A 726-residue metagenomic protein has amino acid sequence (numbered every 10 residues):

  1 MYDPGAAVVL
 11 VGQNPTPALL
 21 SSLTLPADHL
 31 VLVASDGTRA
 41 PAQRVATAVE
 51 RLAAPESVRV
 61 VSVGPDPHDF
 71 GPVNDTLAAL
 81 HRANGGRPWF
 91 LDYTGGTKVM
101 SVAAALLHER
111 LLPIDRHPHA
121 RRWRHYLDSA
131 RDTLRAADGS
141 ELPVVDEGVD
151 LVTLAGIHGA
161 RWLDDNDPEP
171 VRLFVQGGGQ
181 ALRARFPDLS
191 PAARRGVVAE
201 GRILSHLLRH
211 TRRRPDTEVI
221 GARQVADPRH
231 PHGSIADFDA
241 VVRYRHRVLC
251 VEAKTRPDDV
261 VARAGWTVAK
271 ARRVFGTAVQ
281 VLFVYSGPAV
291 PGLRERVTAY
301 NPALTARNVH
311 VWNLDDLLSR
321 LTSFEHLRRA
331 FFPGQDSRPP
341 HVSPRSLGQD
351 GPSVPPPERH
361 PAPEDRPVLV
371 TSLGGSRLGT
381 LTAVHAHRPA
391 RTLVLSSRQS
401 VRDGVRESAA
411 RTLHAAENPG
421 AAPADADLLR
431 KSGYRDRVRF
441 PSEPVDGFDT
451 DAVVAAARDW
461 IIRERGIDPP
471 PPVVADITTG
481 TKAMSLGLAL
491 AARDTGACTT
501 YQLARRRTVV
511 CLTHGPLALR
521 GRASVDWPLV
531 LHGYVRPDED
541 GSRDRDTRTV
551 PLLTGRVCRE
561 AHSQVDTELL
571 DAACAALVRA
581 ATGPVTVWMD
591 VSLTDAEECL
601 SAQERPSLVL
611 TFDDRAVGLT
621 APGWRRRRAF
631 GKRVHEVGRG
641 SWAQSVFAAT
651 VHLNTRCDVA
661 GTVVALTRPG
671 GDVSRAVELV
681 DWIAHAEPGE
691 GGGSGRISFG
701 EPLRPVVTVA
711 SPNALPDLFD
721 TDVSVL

Functional and structural regions predicted by a protein language model:
M1-W89, V102-L249, A253-P472, A483-P606 (+2 more regions): Long, low-complexity, Lys/Arg-enriched
L91-D92, A475-D476: Catalytic cysteine-centered active loop of the rhodanese-like fold, especially the PTP/DSP P-loop
